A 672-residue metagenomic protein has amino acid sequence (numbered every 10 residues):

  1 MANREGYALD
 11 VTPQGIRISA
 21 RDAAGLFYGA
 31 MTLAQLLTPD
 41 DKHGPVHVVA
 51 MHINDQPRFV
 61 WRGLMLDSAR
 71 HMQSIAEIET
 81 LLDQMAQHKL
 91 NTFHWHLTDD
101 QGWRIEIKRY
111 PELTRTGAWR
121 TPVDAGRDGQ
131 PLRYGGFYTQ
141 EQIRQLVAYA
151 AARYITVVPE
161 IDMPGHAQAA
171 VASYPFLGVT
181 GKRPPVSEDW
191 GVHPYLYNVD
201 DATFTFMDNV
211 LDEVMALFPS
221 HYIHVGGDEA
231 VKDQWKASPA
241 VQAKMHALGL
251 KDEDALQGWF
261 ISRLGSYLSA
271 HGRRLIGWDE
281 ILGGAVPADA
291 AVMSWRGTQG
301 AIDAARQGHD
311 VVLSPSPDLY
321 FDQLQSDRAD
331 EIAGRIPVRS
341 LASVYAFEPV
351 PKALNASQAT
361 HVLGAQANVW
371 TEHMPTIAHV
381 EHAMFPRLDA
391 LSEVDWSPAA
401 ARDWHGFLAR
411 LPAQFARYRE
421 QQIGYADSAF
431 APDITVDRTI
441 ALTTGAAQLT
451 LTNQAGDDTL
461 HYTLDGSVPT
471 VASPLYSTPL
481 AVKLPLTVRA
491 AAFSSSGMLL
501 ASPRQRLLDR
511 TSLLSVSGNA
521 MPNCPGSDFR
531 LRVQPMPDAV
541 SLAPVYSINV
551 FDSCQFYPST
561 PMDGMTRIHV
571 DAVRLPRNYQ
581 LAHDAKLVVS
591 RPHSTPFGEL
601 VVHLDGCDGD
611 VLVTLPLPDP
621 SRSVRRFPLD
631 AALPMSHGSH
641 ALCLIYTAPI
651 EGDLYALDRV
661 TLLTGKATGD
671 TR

Functional and structural regions predicted by a protein language model:
M1-F59, H379, D395-Q421: Contiguous, structured surface segment used for ligand recognition
D22, L64, M85, V157 (+4 more regions): Conserved, mostly hydrophobic/aromatic
D67-D100: A conserved hydrophobic secondary-structure block that centers on an alpha-helix together with its immediately flanking
Q101-A152, A167-D201, T205, D233-E253: Aromatic- and acidic-residue-enriched carbohydrate-binding clefts of CAZyme catalytic domains
A170, P175, P185-E188, V192-A290 (+1 more regions): Active-site neighborhood of glycoside hydrolase catalytic domains
L275-E280, A285-A290, R296-A447: Flexible, acidic glycine-rich loops studded with aromatic residues
R402-D538, P576-D584, V588-S590, D610: Short, compositionally stereotyped local motifs that mark structural "simplifiers"
R504-R672: Extracytoplasmic
